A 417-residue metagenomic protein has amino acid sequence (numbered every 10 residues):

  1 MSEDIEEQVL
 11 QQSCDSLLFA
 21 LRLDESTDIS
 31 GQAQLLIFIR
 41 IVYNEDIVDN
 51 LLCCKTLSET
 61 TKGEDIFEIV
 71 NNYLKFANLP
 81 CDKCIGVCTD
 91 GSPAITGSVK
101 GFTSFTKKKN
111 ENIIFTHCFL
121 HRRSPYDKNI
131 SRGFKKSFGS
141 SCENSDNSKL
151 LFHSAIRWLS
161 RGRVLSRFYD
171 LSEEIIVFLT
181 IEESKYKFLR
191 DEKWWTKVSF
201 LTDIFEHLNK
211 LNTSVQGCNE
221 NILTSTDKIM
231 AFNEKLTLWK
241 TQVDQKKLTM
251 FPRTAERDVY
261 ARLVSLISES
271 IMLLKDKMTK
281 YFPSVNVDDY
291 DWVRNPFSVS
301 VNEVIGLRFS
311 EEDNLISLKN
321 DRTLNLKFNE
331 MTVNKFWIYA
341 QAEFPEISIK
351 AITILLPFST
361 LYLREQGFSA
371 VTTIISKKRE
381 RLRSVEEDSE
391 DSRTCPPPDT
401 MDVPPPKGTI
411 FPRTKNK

Functional and structural regions predicted by a protein language model:
M1-K417: Alpha-helical structural modules in large enzymes and assemblies
